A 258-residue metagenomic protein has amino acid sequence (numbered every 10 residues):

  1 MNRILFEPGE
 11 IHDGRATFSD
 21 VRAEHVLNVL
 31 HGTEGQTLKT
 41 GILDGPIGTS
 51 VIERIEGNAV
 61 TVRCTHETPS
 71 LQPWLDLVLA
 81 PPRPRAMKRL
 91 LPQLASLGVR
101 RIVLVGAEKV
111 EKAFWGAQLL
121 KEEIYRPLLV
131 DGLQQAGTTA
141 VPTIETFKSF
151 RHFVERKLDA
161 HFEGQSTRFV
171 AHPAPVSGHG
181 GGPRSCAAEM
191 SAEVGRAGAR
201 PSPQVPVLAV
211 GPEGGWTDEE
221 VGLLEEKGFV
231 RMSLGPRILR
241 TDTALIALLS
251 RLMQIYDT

Functional and structural regions predicted by a protein language model:
M1-T68, R196: N-terminal positively charged helical leader segments and presequences
P69-F169: RNA substrate-binding interface of SAM-dependent RNA methyltransferases
T167-R168, P203-A209: Residue-level preference for the first positions of well-ordered beta-strands
H172-P175, G180, C186-G195, L208-E213 (+1 more regions): Catalytic beta-strand/loop module used to bind and position nucleotide/cofactor moieties in cofactor-attachment
P183-R184, A199-S202: Short, low-complexity intrinsically disordered segments enriched in A/P/G/S/L with frequent Arg, especially at protein
P206-L223: A C-terminal functional module that forms or caps the active site or interfaces directly with catalytic machinery
D218-T258: Structured adenosyl-cofactor binding patch, chiefly the S-adenosyl-L-methionine
